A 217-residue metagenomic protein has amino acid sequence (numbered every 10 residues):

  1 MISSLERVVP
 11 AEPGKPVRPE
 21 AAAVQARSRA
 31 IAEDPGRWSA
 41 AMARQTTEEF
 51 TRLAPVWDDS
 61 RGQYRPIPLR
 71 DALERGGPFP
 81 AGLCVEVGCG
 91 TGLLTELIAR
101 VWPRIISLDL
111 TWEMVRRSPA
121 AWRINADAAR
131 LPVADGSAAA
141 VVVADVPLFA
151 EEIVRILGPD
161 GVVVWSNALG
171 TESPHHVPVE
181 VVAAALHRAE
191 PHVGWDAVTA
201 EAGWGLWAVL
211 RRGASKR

Functional and structural regions predicted by a protein language model:
I2-F79: Conserved class I S-adenosyl-L-methionine
G82, P103, A139: Conserved acidic residues
V85, G90-R130: Class I SAM-dependent methyltransferase SAM/SAH-binding core
A129-V141: A short acidic, Gly/Pro-enriched loop at the edge of an enzyme's catalytic core that lines a small-molecule cofactor
A139-E151: A short SAM/SAH-binding and catalytic strip from SAM-dependent methyltransferases
A150-V162: A short glycine-rich, Lys/Arg-flanked "PGG" loop and its adjoining helix->strand segment in the class I
V162-H187: Conserved class I S-adenosyl-L-methionine
V198-R217: Core SAM-dependent methyltransferase catalytic element
